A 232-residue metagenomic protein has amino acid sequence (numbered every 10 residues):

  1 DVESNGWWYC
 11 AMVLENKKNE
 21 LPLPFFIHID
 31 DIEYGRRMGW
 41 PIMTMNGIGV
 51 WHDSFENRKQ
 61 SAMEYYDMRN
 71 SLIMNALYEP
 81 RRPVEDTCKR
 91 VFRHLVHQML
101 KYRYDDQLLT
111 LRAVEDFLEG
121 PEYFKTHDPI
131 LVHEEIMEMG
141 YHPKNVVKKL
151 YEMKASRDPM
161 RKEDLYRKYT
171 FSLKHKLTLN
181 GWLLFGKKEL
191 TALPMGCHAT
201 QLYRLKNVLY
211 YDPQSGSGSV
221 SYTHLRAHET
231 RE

Functional and structural regions predicted by a protein language model:
D1, M43-M74: Catalytic or ion-translocation cores adjacent to nucleophile or general acid/base/metal-coordination motifs in diverse
D1-E15, N70, H97-M99: Extended catalytic-interface subdomain
E3-Y9, K18-R37, P41-V50, A62: Donor nucleotide-sugar recognition loop
N19-L21, Y66, M99, Q107: Zinc-dependent metallohydrolase catalytic domains
S61-E85, Y104-E122: Catalytic core of nucleotide-sugar-dependent glycosyltransferases
R90-N180, Y211, G216, L225-R226: Non-catalytic, C-terminal membrane-associated alpha-helical segments of glycosyltransferases
T223-E232: Conserved small/polar residues in nucleotide/adenosyl-binding loops
